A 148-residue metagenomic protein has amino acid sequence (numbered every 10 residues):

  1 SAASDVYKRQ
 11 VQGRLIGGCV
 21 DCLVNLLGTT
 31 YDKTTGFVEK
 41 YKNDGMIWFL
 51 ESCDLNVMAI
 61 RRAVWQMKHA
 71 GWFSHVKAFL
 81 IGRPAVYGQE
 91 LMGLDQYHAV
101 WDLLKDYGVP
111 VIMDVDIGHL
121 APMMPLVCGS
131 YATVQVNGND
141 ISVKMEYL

Functional and structural regions predicted by a protein language model:
A2-Y7: Short, small-residue-biased leader/transition segments that mark boundaries at the very start of proteins
G13, D32-K33, Q66-A70: Active-site helix-to-loop segments that bind/position phosphate- or nucleotide-bearing substrates and donors across
G13-R14, D21, M46-W48, K77-L80 (+1 more regions): Structural motif
L15-I60: Oxyanion-binding "anion nests"
N56-L148: C-terminal active-site/capping subdomain that shapes the small-molecule cofactor and substrate pocket of enzyme
